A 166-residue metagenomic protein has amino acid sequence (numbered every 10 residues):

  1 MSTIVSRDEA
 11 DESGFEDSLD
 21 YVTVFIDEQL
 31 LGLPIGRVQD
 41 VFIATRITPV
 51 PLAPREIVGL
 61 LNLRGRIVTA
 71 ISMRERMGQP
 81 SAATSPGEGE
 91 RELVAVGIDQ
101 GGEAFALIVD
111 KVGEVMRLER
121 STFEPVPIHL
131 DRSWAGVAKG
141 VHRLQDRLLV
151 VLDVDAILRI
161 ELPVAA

Functional and structural regions predicted by a protein language model:
M1-A166: An acidic, low-aromatic, low-complexity terminal/linker signal
